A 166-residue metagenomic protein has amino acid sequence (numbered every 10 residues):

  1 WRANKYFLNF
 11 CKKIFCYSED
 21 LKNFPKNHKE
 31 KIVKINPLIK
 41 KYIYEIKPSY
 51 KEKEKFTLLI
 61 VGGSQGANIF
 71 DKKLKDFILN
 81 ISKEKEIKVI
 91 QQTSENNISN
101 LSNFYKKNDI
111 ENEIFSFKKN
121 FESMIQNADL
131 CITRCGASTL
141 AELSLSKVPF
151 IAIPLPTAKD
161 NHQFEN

Functional and structural regions predicted by a protein language model:
W1-I46: Active-site-proximal region of nucleotide-activated glycan assembly enzymes, centered on histidine/acidic-rich loops
W1-N4, D20-F24, N100-L101, T139 (+1 more regions): Short, glycine/polar-rich helix-capping loops at beta-to-alpha or helix-loop-helix junctions that flank or form
N9-F10, S123-N127, L145: Alpha-helix C-terminal capping/helix-to-coil transition sites in glycosyltransferase folds
E19, G63, S94, G136-A137 (+1 more regions): Short glycine-/small-residue-rich Rossmann-like dinucleotide-binding loops
I46-L130, F164-N166: Donor-nucleotide binding loops and adjacent catalytic segments primarily of GT-B fold Leloir glycosyltransferases
I110, Q126-T139, V148-P149: Acidic donor-binding loop of glycosyltransferase active sites
F121, T139-K147, A152: Short glycine/serine-rich donor-binding loops of glycosyltransferases
T133, P149-D160: Short hydrophobic beta-strand element within catalytic cores of glycosyltransferases and related nucleotide-activated
